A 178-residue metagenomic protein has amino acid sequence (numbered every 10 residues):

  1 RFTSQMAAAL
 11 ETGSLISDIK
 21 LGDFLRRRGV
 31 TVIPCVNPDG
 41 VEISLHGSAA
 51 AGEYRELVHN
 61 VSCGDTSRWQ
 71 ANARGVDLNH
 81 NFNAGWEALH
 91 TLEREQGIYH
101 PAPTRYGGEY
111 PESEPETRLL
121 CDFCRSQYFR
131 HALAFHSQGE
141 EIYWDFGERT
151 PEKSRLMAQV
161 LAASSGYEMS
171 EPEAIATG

Functional and structural regions predicted by a protein language model:
R1-F146, P151: Active-site/substrate-binding loop(s) of hydrolase catalytic cores
E109-Y110, G139-G178: Catalytic cores of processing enzymes, dominated by hydrolases/peptidases, characterized by acidic/His-rich
